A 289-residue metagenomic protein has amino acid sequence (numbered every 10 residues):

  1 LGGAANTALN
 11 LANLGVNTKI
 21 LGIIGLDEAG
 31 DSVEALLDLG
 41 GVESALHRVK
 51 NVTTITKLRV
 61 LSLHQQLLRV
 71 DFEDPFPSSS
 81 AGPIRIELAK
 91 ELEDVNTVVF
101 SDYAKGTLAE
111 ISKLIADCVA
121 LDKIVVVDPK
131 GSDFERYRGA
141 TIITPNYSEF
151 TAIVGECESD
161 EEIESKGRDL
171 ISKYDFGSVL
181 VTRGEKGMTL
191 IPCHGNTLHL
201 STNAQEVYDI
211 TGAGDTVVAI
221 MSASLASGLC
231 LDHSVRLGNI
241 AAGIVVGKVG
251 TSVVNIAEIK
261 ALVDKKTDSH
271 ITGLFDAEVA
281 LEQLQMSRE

Functional and structural regions predicted by a protein language model:
L1-T97, S252-I256, K260-I271: Conserved N-terminal subdomain of the carbohydrate kinase-like
L11, I20, L37, L58 (+6 more regions): Buried hydrophobic positions in well-ordered alpha/beta secondary-structure cores of metabolic enzymes
A12, D38, V119-A120, R288: Anion (oxyanion) recognition and catalysis
N13-V16, L26, S32, L37 (+2 more regions): Phosphate/diphosphate-binding loops
G82, I124-P129, A277-E278: Short gly/ser/thr-rich secondary-structure transition/capping motifs
T97, K105-T197: Conserved phosphate/ATP/ADP-binding segment of small-molecule kinases
G177, N203-K266: Conserved post-catalytic alpha-helical subdomain immediately downstream of the catalytic base and nucleotide-binding
K265-R288: Positively charged, low-complexity intrinsically disordered leader regions
